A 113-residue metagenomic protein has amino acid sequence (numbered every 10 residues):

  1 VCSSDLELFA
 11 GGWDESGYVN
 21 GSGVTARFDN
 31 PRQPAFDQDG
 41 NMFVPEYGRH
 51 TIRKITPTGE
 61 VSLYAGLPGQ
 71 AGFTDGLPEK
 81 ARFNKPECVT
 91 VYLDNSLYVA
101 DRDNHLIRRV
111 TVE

Functional and structural regions predicted by a protein language model:
V1-S3: Short, small-residue-biased leader/transition segments that mark boundaries at the very start of proteins
D5-R32, E60-E87: Gly/Pro-rich loop segments of beta-rich domains
L8, H50-K54, E60, H105-R109: A short loop-to-beta-strand structural motif that recurs across blades of beta-propeller domains
R32, R53, E87, D101 (+1 more regions): Specificity-determining residues in the recognition alpha-helix of C2H2-type zinc finger DNA-binding domains, recurring
F36-D39, V91-D94: Residue-level detector of Asp-centered blade-edge/turn motifs that repeat once per structural unit in beta-propeller
N41-F43, S96-V99: Conserved beta-propeller blade signature
Y47, R102: Short loop/turn segments immediately following the C-termini of beta-strands
T111-E113: Short loop/turn segments immediately following beta-strands, especially the blade-tip and inter-blade linker loops
